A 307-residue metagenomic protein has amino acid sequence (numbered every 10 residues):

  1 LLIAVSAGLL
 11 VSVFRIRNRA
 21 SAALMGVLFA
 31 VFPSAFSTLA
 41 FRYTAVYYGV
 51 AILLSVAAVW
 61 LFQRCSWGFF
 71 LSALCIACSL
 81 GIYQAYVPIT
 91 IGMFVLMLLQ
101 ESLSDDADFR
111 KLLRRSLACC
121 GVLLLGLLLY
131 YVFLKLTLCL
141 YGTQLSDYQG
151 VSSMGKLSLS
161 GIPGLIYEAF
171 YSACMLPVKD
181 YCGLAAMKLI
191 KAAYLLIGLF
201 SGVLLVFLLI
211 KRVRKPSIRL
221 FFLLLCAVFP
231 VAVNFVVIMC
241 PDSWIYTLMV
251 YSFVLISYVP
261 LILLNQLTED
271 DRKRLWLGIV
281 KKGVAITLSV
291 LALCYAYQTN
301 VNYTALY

Functional and structural regions predicted by a protein language model:
L2, F14, N18-F62, G81-I82 (+3 more regions): Membrane-interface micro-motifs in multi-pass membrane enzymes
A22-F36, S146, V151, G155 (+2 more regions): Transmembrane and membrane-interface helices of multi-pass, inner-membrane envelope-modifying transferases
S55-F69, E101-A107: Membrane-interface transmembrane helices that cradle and orient dolichyl/undecaprenyl
G68-Q84, I89, V95: Membrane-interface alpha helices of multi-pass inner-membrane proteins
I89-L124: Perimembrane helix-loop-helix junctions
C174, V178-L220: Hydrophobic, aromatic-rich transmembrane alpha-helices and their immediate juxtamembrane boundary segments
Y194-L199, Q266-A296: Signature aromatic-anchored transmembrane alpha helix within multi-pass, membrane-resident enzymes that catalyze glycan
V213-M239, G283-S289: Transmembrane alpha-helix segments characteristic of polytopic inner-membrane glycan-assembly/cell-envelope
